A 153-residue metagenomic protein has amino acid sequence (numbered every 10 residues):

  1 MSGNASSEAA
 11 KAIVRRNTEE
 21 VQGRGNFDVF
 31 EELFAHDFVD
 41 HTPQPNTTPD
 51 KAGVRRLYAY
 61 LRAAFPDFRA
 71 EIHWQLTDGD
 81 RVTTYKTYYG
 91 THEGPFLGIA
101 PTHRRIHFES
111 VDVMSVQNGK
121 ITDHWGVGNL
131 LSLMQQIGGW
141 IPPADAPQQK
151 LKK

Functional and structural regions predicted by a protein language model:
M1-K153: C-terminal and inter-domain tail/linker signature
